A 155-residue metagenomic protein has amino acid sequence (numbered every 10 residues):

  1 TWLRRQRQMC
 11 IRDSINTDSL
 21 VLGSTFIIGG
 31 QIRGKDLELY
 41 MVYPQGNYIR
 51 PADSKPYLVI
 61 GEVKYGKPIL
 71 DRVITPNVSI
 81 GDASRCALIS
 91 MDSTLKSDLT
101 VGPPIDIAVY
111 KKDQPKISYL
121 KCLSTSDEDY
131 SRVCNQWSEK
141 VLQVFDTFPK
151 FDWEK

Functional and structural regions predicted by a protein language model:
T1-I11: Single conserved hydrophobic/aromatic residue that forms the stacking wall/gate of nucleotide- or nucleobase-binding
N16-D18, G23, Q31, D36-K155: A two-mode feature
I28: N-terminal glycine-/lysine-enriched basic segments
